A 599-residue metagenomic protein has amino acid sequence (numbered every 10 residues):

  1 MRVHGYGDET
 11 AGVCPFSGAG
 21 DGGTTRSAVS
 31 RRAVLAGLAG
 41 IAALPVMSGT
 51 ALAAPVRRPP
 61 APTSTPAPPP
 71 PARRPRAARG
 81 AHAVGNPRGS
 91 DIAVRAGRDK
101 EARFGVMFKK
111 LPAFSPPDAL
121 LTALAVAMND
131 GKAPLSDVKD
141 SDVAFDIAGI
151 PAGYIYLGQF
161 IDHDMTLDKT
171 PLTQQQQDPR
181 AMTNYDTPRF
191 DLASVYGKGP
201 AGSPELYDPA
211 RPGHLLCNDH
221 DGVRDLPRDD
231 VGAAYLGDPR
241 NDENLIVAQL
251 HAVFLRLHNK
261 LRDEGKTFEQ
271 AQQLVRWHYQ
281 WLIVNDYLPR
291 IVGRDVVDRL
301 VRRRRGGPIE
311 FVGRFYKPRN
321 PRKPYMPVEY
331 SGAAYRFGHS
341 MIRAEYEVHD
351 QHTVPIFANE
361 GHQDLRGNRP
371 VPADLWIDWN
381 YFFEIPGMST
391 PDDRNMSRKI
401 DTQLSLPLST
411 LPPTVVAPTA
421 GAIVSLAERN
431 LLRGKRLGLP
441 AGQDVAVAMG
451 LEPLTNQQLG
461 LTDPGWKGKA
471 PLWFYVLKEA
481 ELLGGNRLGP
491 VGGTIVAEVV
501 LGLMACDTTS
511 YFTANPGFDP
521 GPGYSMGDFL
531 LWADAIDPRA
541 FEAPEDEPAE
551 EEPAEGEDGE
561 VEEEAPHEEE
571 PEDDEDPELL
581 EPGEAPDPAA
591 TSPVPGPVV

Functional and structural regions predicted by a protein language model:
R2-R240, N244-L245, D263-V599: Terminal regions of secretory-pathway proteins
L250-L261: Mobile, glycine-rich extracellular loop/lid and propeptide segments that shape or gate substrate/ligand access
